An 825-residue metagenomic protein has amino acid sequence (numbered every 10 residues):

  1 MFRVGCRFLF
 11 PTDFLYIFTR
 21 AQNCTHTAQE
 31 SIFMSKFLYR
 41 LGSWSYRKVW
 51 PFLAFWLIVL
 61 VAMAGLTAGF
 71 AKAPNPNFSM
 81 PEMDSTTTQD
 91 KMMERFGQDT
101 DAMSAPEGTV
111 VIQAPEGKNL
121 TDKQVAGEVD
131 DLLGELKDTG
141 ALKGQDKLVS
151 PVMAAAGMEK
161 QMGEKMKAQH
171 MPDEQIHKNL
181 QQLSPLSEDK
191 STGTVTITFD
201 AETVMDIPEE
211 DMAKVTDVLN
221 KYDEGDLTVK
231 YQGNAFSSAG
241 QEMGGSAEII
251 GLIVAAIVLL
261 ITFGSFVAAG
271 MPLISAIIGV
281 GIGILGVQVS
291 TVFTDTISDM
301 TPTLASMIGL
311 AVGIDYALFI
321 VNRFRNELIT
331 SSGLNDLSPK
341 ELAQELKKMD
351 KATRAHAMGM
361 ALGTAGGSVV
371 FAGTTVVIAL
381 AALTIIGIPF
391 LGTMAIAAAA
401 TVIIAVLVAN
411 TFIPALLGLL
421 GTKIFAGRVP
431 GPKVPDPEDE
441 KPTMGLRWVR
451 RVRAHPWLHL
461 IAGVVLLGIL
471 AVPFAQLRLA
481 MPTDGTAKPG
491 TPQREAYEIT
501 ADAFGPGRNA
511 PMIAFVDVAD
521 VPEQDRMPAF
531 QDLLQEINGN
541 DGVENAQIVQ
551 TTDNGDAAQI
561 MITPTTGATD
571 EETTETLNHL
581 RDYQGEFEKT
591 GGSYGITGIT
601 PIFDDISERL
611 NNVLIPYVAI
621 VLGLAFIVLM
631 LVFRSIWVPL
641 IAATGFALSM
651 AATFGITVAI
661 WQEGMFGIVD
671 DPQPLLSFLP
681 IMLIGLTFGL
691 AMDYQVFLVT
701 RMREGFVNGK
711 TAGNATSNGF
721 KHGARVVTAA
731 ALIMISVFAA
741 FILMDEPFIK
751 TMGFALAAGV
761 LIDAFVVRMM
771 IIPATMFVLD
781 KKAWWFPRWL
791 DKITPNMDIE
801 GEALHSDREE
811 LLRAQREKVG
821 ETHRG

Functional and structural regions predicted by a protein language model:
M1-K72, L142, L180, S184 (+3 more regions): Membrane-embedded transmembrane helical bundles of large multi-pass transporters/channels
N23, E30, V110, M153-G157: Short stretches within intrinsically disordered, low-complexity N-terminal or propeptide regions
I58, S104-P106, V464-V465, M512-I513: Short coil/turn segments at secondary-structure boundaries
A68-K72, P106-E116, I197: Acidic/histidine-rich, surface-exposed loop or edge segments in extracytoplasmic proteins
A73-P76, P482-D484: Short hinge/gating elements
N75, E107-T109, T192-T194, A305-M307 (+4 more regions): Short, solvent-exposed beta-strand edge segments and adjacent coil->beta transition regions
E82-S104, E116-Y231, Q476-I668, P674 (+2 more regions): Structured non-transmembrane domains adjacent to transmembrane bundles in polytopic membrane proteins
